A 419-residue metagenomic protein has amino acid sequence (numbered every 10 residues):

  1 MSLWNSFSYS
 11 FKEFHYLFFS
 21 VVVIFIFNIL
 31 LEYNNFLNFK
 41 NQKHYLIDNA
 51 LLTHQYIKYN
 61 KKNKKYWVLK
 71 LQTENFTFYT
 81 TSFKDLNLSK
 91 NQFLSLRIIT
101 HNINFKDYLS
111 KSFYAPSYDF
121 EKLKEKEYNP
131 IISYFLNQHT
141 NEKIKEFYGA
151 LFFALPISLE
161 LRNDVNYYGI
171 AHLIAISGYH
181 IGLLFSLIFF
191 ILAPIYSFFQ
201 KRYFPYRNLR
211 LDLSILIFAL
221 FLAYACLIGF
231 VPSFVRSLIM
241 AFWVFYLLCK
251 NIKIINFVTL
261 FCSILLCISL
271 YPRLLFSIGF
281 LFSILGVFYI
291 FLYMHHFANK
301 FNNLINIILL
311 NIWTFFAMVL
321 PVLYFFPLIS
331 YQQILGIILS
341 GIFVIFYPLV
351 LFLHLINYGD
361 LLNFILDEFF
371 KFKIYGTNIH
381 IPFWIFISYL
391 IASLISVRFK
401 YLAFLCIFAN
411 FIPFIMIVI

Functional and structural regions predicted by a protein language model:
M1-S2, N299: Long, charge-rich C-terminal accessory regions
S2-H172: Membrane-interface helix/helix-cap signal primarily in integral membrane proteins
S2-Y9, Q200-L209, K371: Membrane-interfacial, low-structure loops and terminal tails that flank and connect transmembrane helices in multi-pass
F7-F19, Y206-L213, I252, R398-K400: N-terminal membrane topogenic signal
H15-I24, F152, S214-F221, V258-L265: Alpha-helical transmembrane segments
L17-S20, G178, G182, L213 (+3 more regions): Alpha-helical transmembrane segments
S117-R236: Aromatic-rich juxtamembrane segments at the membrane interface
F230-I419: Internal transmembrane alpha-helical bundles of multi-pass membrane proteins
